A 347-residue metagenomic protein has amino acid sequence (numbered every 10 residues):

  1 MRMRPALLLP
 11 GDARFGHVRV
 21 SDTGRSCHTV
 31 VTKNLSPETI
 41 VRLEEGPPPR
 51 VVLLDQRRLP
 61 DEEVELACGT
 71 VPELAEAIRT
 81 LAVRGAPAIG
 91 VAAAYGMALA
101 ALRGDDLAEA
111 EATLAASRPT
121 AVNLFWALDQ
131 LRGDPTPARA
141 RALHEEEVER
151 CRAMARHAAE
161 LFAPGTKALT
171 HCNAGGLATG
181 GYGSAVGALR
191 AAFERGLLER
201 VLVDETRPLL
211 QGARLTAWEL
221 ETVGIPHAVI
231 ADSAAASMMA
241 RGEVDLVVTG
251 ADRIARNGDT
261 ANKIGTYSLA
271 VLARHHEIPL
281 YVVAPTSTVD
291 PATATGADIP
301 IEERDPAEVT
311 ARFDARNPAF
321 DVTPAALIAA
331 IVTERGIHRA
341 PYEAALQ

Functional and structural regions predicted by a protein language model:
M1-P10: Extreme N-terminal basic, low-complexity initiation segments that serve as generic localization/processing leaders
A13-V18, T23, T29: Short hydrophobic alpha-helical segments enriched in small aliphatic residues
L35-P135: Long amphipathic alpha-helical segments
T80-A93, L124, N173-G181, N317-V332: Conserved phosphate/anionic-ligand binding catalytic regions in large, soluble enzymes, centered on
V122-L131, T136-F162, G296-I299, E308-R312: C-terminal binding/interaction regions
E147, C151-M154, Y182-V203, L210-R214: Active-site histidine-anchored catalytic micro-motif
A158-L169, A192-G196, E243: Glycine-rich phosphate/diphosphate-binding loops that line cofactor/substrate pockets in enzymes
L198, E205-Q347: Conserved phosphate- and dinucleotide-binding cores of soluble alpha/beta proteins, encompassing both enzyme active
